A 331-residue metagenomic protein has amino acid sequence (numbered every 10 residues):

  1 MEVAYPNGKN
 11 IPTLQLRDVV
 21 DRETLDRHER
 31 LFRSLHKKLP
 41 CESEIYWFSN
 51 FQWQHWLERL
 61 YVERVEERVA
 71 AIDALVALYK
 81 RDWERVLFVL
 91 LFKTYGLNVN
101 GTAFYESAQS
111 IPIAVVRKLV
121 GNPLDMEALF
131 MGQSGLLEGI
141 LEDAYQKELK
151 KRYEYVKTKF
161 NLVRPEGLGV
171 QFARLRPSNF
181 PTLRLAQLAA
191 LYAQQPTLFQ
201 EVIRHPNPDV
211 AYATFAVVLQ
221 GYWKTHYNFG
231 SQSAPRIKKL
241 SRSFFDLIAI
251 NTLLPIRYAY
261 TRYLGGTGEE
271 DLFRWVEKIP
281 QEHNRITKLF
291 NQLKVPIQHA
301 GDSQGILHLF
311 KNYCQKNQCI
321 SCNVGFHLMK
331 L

Functional and structural regions predicted by a protein language model:
M1-E2, C322: Metal-dependent nuclease catalytic cores in nucleic-acid-processing enzymes, especially RNase H-like/related
E2-V116: Internal, well-ordered alpha/beta segment that forms a basic, Gly-enriched binding/recognition surface
Q15-R17, F92, L254, L307 (+1 more regions): Residues in well-ordered beta-strands of folded domains
H28-R30, G101, Y105, T267 (+1 more regions): General "foldedness" signal
V65-G305: Hydrophobic, aromatic-lined core segments that form the binding pocket/scaffold for planar heteroaromatic ligands
Q292-L331: Acidic, carboxylate-rich catalytic segments that either coordinate divalent cations
